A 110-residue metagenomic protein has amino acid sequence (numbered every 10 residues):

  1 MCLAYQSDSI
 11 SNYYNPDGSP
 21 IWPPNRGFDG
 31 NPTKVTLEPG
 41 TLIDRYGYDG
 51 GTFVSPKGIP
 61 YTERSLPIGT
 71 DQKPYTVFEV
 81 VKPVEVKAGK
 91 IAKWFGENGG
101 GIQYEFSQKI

Functional and structural regions predicted by a protein language model:
M1-I110: Catalytic toxin/effector domains delivered as secreted proteins or via bacterial secretion systems
